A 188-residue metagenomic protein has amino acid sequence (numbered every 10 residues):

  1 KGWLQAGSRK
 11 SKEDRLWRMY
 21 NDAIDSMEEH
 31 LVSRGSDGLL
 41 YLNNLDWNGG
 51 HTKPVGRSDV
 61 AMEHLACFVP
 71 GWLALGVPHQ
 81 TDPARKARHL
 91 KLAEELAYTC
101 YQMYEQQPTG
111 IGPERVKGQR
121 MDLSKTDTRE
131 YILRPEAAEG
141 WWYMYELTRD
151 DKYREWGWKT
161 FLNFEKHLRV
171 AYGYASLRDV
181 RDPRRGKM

Functional and structural regions predicted by a protein language model:
K1-M188: Glycan-recognition and catalytic cores of secretory/periplasmic carbohydrate-active enzymes
